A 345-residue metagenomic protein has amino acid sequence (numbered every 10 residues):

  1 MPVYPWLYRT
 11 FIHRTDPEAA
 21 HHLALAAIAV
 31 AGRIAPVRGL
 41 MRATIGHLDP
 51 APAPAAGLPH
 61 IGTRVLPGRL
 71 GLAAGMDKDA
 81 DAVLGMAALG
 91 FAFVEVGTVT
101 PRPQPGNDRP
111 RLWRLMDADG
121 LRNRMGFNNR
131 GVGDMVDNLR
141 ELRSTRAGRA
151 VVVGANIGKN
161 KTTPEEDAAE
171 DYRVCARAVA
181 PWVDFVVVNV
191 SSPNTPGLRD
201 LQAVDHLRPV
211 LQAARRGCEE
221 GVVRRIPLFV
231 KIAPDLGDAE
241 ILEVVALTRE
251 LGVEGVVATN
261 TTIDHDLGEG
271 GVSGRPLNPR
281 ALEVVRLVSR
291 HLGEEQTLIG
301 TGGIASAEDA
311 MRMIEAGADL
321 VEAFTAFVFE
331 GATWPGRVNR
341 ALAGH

Functional and structural regions predicted by a protein language model:
P2-P59, N123, G133: An N-cap/entry alpha-helix motif that binds or orients negatively charged groups
P36-D49, P193-H206, I241-E294, W334: Glycine/Thr-rich beta-alpha phosphate-binding loop at enzyme active sites
H60-L72, G148-A155, E219-L236, R290-G300: Short beta-strand/loop segments at the ligand-binding rim of alpha/beta enzyme cores
D79-A88, L236-E250, R290, E294 (+1 more regions): Catalytic cores of alpha/beta
A92-Q104, V190-S192, G255-H265, A310-R337: Glycine-rich phosphate-binding active-site loops on the catalytic face of alpha/beta enzymes
G97-R149: A gly/proline- and charged-residue-enriched helix-loop-helix capping module
P103-D119, H265-G274, A326-H345: C-terminal helical cap(s) of enzyme catalytic domains, especially alpha/beta-barrels
N160-Y172, D200, H206, F229-R249: Active-site glycine- and acidic-residue-rich loops that bind and position anionic ligands or nucleotide-like cofactors
